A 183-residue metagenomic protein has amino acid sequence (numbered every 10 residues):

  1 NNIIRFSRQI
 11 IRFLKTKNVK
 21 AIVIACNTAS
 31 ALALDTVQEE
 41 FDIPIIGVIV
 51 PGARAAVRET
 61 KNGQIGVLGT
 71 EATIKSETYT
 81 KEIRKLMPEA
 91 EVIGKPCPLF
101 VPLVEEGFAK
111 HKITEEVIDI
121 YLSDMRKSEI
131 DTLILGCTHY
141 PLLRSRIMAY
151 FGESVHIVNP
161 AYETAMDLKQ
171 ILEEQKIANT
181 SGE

Functional and structural regions predicted by a protein language model:
N1-E183: Non-catalytic structural scaffold of enzyme domains
